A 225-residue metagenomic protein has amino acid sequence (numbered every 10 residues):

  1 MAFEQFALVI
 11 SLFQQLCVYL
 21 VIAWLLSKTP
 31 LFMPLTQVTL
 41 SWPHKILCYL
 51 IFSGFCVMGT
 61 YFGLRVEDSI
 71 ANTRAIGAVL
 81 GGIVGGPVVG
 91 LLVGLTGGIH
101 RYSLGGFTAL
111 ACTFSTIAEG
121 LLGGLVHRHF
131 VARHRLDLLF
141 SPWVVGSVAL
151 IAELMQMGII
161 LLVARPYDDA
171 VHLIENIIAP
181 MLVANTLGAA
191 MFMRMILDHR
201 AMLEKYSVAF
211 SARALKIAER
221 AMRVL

Functional and structural regions predicted by a protein language model:
M1-K28, W42-K45, Y49, S53-C56 (+2 more regions): Membrane-embedded alpha-helical hairpins and interfacial helices in multi-pass inner-membrane proteins
P30-T36: N-terminal membrane-insertion alpha helix
T39-W42, P87: Recognition helices and adjacent regulatory flanks at domain boundaries
R74-L92: Generic transmembrane alpha-helix motif of multi-pass integral membrane proteins
I76, L95-H100: Hydrophobic transmembrane alpha-helices of multi-pass, membrane-embedded glycosylation machinery
G85-G86, I99-L104: Interfacial segments of multi-pass membrane proteins
V224-L225: Signal-transducing coiled-coil linker helices
